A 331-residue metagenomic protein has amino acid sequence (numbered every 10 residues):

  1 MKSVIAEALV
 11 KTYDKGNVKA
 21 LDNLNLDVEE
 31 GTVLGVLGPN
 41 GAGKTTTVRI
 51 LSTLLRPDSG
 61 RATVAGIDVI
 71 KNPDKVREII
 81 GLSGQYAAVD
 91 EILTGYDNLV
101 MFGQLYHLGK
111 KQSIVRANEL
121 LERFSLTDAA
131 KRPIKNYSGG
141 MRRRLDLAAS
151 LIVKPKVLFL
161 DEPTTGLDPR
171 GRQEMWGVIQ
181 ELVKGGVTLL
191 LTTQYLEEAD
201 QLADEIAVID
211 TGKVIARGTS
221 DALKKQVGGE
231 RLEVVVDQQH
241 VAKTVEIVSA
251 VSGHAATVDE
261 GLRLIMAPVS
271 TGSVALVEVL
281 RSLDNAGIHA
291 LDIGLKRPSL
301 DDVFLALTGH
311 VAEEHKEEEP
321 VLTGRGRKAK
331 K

Functional and structural regions predicted by a protein language model:
K2-T211, I215-A216: ABC transporter nucleotide-binding domains
K11, L26, V234-V236, A267 (+1 more regions): Preference for bulky hydrophobic residues occupying beta-strand positions in well-ordered beta-sheet regions
R61, P133, R231-E233, D292-G294: Residues at or immediately flanking beta-strands
G81, H107, D146, G228 (+2 more regions): A generic structural signal for secondary-structure junctions that act as hinges or helix/strand caps at the edges
G177-S270: ABC transporter nucleotide-binding domain
T271-K331: C-terminal coupling/interaction segments
